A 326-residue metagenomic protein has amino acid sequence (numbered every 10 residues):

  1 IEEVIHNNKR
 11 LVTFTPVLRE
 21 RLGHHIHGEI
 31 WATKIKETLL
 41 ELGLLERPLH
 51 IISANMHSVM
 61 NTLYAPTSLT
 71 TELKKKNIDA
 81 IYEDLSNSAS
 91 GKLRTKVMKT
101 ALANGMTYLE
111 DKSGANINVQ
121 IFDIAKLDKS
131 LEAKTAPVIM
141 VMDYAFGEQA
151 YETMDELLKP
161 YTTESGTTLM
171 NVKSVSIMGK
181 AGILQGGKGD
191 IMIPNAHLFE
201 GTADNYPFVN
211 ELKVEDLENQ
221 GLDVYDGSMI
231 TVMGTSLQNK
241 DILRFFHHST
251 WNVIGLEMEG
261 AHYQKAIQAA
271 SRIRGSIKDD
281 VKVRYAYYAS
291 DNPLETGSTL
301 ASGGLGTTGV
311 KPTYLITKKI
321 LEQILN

Functional and structural regions predicted by a protein language model:
I1-N326: Accessory terminal and edge-of-domain segments that mediate assembly/interaction and cofactor placement around
